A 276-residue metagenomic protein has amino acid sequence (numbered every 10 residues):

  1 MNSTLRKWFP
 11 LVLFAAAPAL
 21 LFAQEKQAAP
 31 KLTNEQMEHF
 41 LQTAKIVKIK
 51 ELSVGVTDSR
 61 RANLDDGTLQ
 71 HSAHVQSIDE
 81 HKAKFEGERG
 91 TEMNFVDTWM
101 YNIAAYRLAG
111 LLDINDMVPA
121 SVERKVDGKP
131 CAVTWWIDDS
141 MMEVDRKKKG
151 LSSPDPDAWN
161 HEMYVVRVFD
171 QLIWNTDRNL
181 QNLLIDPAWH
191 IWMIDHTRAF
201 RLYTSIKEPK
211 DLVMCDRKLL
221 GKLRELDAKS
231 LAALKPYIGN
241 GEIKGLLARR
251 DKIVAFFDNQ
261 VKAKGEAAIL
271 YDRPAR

Functional and structural regions predicted by a protein language model:
M1-V12: Bacterial N-terminal signal peptides that target proteins for export
P10-L20: Bacterial N-terminal signal peptides
F22-R276: Phosphate/dinucleotide-binding and metal-coordinating scaffold of catalytic cores in nucleotide-dependent enzymes
